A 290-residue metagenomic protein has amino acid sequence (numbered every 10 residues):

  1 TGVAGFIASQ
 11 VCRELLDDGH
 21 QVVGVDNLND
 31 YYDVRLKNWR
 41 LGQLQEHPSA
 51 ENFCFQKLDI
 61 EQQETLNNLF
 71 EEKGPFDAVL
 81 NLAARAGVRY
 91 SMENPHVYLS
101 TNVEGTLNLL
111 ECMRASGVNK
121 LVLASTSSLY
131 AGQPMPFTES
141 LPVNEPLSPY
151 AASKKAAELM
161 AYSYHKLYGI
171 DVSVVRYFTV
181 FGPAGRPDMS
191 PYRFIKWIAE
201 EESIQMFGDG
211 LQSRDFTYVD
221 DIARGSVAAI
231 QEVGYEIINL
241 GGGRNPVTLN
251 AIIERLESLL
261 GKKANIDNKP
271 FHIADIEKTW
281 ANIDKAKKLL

Functional and structural regions predicted by a protein language model:
T1-V180: N-terminal Rossmann-like NAD(P)+-binding domain of SDR-like oxidoreductases, especially those catalyzing
E14, K196-L290: C-terminal substrate-binding subdomain of Rossmann-fold SDR/epimerase-dehydratase oxidoreductases
N29-Y32, A86, F178, G182 (+3 more regions): Conserved short-loop catalytic and cofactor-binding motifs
V34, N38-L41, E158, Y192 (+2 more regions): Short, surface-exposed alpha-helical segments at coil->helix boundaries
R35, M92, D171-V174, D188 (+3 more regions): Non-catalytic, surface-exposed connector residues within folded enzymatic/regulatory domains
E61, E93, T101-E104, L147-S148 (+6 more regions): Residue-level signal for the nucleotide or nucleotide-sugar donor/cofactor binding architecture
L109, A157, A161, F194 (+2 more regions): Aromatic/hydrophobic pocket-lining residues that form π-stacking "cages" and hydrophobic walls in ligand
G132-P134, P183-G185, M189, K285: Short beta-loop-alpha junction of Rossmann-like oxidoreductase domains
